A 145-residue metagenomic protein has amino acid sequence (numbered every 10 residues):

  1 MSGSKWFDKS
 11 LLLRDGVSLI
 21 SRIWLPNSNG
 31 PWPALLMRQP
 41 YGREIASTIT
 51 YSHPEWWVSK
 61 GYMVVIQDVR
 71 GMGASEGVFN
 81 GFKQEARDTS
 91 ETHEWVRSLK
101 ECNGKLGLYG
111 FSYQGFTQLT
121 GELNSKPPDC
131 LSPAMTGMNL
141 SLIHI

Functional and structural regions predicted by a protein language model:
M1-S28: N-terminal cap/lid segment of alpha/beta-hydrolase-fold proteins
P31-P40: Short beta-strand element of the alpha/beta-hydrolase
S47, G71-G81: Glycine-rich "HGGG/HGxG" loop immediately N-terminal to the catalytic nucleophile of the alpha/beta-hydrolase
T48-V65: Short amphipathic alpha-helix adjacent to the substrate-entry channel of hydrolases
G81-S98: Alpha/beta-hydrolase active-site loop
E101-S112: Alpha/beta-hydrolase fold nucleophile elbow
G115-K126: Short glycine-enriched nucleophile-adjacent loop and the immediately C-terminal alpha-helix near the catalytic center
I143-I145: Conserved small/polar residues in nucleotide/adenosyl-binding loops
